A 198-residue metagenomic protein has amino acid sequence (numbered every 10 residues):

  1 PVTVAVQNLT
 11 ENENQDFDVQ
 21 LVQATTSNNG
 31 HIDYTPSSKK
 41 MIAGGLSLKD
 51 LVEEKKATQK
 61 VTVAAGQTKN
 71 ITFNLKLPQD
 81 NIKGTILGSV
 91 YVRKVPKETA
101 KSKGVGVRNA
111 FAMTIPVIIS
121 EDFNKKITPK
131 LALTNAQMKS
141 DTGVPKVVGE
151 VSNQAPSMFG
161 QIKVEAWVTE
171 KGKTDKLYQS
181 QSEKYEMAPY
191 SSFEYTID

Functional and structural regions predicted by a protein language model:
P1-E11, L75, D141-Q154: Short beta-strand elements of extracellular/lumenal beta-sandwich folds
V2-V4, F17, Q59, I71-F73 (+5 more regions): Hydrophobic residues positioned within well-ordered beta-strands of beta-sheet architectures
Q7-L9, V63, D80, V107 (+3 more regions): Generic marker of residues within folded, mature protein domains
N14, T68, K83-L87, V144 (+2 more regions): Extracellular Ig-like/FN3 beta-sandwich strand-entry sites
Q15-G44, N70-I71, K76-N124, D198: Terminal connector regions
Q20-V22, K49, A64, K76-P78 (+4 more regions): A structural detector for beta-sheet-dominated domains
S38-N81, T169-D198: Intrinsically disordered, low-complexity Pro/Gly/Ser/Thr-rich segments with frequent PxxP/GP/PP motifs and embedded
F123-D198: Membrane-proximal extracellular "stem/stalk" segments of glycoproteins immediately N-terminal to a transmembrane helix
